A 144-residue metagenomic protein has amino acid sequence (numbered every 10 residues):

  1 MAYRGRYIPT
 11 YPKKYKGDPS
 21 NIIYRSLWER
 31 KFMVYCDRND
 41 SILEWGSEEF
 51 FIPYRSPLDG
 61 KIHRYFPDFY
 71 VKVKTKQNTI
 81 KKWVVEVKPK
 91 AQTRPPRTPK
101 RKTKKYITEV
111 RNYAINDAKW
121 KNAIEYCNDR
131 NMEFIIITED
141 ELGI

Functional and structural regions predicted by a protein language model:
M1-I144: Electrostatic, structured charged patches in enzyme active sites and in nucleic-acid/phosphate-binding
